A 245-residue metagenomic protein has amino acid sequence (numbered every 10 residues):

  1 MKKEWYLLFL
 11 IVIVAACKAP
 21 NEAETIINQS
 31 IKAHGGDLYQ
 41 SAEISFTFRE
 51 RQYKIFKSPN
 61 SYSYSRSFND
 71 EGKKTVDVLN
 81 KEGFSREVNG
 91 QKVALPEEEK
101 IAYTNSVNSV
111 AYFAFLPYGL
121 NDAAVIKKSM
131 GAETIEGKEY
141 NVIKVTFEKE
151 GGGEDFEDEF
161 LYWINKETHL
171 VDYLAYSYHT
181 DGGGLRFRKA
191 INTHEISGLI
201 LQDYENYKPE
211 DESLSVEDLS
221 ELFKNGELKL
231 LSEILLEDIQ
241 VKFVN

Functional and structural regions predicted by a protein language model:
M1-T25: Bacterial Sec-dependent N-terminal signal peptides
C17-Q52: N-terminal leader/targeting segments and the immediate start of mature chains
A19-T25, E87-F156, Y178-D181, N245: Flexible, processing/modification-adjacent segments and terminal tails in exported/periplasmic/extracellular proteins
S30, I55-K57, I191-T193: Extended lipid/amphipathic-ligand handling interfaces
L38-V78: Solvent-exposed N-terminal domain segments of exported/luminal and surface proteins
Y39-S45, P59-S65, G137-K144, L170-Y173 (+1 more regions): Short, hydrophobic/aromatic-rich segments at coil-to-beta transitions
F46-F48, L79, R188, Y204-E205: Extended beta-sheet lipid-handling architectures
N141-V241: Gly/Pro-enriched, hydrophobic low-complexity segments that function as extracytoplasmic propeptides/linkers
